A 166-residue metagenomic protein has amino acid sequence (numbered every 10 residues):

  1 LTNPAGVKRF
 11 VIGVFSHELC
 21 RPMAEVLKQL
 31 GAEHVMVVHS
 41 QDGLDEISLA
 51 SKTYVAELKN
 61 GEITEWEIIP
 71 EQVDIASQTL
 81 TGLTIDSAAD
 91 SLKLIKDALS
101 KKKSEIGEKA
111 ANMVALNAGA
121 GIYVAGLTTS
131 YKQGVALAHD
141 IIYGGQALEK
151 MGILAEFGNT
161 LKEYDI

Functional and structural regions predicted by a protein language model:
L1-I166: Glycine-rich anion-binding loops and their surrounding alpha/beta cores
